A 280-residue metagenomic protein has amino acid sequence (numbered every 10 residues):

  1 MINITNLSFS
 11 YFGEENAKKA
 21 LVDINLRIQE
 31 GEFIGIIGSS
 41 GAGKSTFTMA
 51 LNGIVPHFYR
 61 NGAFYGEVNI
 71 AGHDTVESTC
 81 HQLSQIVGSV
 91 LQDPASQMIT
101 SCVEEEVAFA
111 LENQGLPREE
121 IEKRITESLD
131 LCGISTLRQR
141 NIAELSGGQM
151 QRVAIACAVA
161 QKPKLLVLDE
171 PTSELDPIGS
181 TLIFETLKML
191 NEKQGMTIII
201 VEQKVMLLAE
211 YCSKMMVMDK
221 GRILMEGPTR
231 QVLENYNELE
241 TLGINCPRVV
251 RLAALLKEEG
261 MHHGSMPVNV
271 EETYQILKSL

Functional and structural regions predicted by a protein language model:
M1, S10-D23, V55-R60, E77-T79: A short, flexible loop at the N-terminus of ABC-type nucleotide-binding domains that lies
R60-D74: Conserved ABC transporter NBD signature motif
E119-L137: Conserved ABC ATPase "signature" region
N141-L145, Q149: Conserved ABC ATPase signature
K162: Conserved catalytic motifs of ABC-family nucleotide-binding domains
L166-D169: Catalytic Walker B motif of ABC-type/P-loop ATPase nucleotide-binding domains
